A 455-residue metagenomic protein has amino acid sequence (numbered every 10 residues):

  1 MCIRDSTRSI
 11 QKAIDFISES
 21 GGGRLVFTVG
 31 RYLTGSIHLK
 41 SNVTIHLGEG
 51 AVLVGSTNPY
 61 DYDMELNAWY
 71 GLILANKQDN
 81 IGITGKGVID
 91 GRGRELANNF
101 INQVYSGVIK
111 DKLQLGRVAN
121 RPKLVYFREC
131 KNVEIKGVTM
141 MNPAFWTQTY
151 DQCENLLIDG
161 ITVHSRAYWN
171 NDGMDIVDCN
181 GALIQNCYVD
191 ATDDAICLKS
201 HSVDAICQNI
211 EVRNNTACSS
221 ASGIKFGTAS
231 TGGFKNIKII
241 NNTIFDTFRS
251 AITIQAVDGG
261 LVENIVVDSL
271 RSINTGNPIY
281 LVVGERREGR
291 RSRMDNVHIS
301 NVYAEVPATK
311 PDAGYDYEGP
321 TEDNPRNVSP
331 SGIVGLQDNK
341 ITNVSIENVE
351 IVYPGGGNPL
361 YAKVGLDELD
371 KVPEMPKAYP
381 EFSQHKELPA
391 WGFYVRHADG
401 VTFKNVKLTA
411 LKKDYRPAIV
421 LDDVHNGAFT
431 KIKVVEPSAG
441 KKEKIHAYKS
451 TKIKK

Functional and structural regions predicted by a protein language model:
R4-K455: Extracellular/periplasmic carbohydrate-active domains that bind, remodel, or depolymerize complex polysaccharides
